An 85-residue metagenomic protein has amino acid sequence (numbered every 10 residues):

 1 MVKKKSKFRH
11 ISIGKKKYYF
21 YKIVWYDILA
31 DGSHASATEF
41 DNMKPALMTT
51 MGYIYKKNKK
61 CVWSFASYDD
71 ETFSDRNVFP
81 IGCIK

Functional and structural regions predicted by a protein language model:
V2-K85: Conserved RNA-binding domains used in RNP assembly and mRNA/RNA metabolism
